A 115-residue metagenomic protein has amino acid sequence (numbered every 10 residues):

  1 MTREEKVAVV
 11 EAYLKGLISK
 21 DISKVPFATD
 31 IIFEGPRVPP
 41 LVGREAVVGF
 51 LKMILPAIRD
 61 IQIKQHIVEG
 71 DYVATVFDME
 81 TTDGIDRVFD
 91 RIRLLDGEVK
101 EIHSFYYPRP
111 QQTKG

Functional and structural regions predicted by a protein language model:
M1-G115: C-terminal and inter-domain tail/linker signature
